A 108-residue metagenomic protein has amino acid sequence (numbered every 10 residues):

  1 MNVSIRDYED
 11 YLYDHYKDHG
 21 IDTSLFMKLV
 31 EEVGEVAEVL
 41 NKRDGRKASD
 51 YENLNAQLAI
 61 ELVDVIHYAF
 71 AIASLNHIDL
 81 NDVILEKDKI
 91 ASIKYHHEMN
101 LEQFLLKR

Functional and structural regions predicted by a protein language model:
M1-L62, I66-R108: Flexible "arm" and connector segments at domain edges
